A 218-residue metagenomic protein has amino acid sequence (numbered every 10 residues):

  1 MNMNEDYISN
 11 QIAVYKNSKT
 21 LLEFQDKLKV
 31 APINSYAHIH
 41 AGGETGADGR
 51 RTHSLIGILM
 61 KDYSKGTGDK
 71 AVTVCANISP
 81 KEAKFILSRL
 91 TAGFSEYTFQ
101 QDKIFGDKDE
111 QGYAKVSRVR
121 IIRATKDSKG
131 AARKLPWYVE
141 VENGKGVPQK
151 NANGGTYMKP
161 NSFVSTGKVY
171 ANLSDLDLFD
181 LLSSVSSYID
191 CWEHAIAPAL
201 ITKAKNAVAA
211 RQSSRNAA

Functional and structural regions predicted by a protein language model:
N2, D6-Y7, Q100-F105, T125-A132: Amphipathic alpha-helical assembly/interaction segments
N2-K70: N-terminal "first-domain core" detector
I8-Q11, C75-D102, S174-A199: DNA replication sliding-clamp ring fold and its partner-interaction surfaces
P32-A37, S88-T98, Y113-A114: Charged, amphipathic alpha-helical segments
A47-R51, A76-P80, G130-A132, Y170-F179: Short, low-complexity cationic-aromatic patches
M60-S79, T156-A171: A cross-kingdom feature marking solvent-exposed beta-strand/loop segments within repeated, beta-rich binding/scaffold
A92, D107-G167: Short, solvent-exposed interaction modules
V147-A218: Mixed-charge, glycine-accented linear interaction segment located at domain edges/termini
